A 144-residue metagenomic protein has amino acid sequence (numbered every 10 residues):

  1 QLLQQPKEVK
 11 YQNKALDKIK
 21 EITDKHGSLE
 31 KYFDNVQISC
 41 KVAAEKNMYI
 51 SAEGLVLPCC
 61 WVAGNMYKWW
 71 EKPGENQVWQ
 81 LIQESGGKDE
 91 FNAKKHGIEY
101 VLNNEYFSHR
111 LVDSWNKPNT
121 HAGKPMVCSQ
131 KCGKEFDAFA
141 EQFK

Functional and structural regions predicted by a protein language model:
Q1-H96, Y100, H109, D113-W115 (+2 more regions): Radical SAM enzyme [4Fe-4S]-AdoMet core and its adjacent flexible, acidic and glycine-rich loops/tails across
A122-G133: C-terminal functional modules
